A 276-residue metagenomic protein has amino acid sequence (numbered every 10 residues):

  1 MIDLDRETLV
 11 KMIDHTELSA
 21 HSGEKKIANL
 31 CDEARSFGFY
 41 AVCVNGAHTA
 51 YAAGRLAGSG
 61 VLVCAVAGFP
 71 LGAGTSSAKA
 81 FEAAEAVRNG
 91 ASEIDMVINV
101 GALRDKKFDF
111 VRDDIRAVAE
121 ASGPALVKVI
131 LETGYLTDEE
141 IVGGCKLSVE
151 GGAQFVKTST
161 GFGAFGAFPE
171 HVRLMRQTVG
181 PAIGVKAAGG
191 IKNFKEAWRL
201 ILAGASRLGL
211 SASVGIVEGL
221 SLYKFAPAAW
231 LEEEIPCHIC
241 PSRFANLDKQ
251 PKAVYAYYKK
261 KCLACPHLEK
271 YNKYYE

Functional and structural regions predicted by a protein language model:
M1-C64: N-terminal capping/small domains of soluble enzymes
T8-E24, C64-K79, G101-K107, K128-I141 (+1 more regions): Active-site mouth loops of central-metabolism enzymes
C31-Y51, A67-G74, I94-R112, T158-A167: Glycine-rich, proline-tolerant flexible connector loops at the mouths of alpha/beta enzymes
G38-Y40, S59-V63, G90-S92, G123-V127 (+3 more regions): Short, well-ordered coil/turn segments that N-cap beta-strands
A53, G74-E85, L136-L147, E170 (+6 more regions): Catalytic cores of alpha/beta
A65-P70, R88-L103, E150-F165, A187-A229: Glycine-rich phosphate-binding active-site loops on the catalytic face of alpha/beta enzymes
A83, E93-Q154: Conserved anion-binding
V214, E218-E276: Flavin-dependent oxidoreductase catalytic cores
